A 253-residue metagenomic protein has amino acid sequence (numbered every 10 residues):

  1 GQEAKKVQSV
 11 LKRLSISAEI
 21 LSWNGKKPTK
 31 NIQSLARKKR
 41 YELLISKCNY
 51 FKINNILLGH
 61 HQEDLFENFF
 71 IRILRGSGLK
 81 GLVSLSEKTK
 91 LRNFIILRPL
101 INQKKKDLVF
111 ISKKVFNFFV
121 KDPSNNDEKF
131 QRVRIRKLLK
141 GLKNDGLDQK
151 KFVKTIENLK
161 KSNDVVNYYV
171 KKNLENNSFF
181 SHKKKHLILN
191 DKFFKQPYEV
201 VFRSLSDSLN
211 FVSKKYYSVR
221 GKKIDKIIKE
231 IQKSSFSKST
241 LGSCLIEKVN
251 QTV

Functional and structural regions predicted by a protein language model:
G1-L138: Core alpha/beta nucleotide-donor-binding catalytic domains of modification enzymes
W23-G25, K39, T89-I95, V133 (+3 more regions): AMP-forming adenylation/ATP pyrophosphatase catalytic core
D148: Catalytic-core segments of class I nucleotidyltransferases/pyrophosphorylases that form NMP-activated intermediates
